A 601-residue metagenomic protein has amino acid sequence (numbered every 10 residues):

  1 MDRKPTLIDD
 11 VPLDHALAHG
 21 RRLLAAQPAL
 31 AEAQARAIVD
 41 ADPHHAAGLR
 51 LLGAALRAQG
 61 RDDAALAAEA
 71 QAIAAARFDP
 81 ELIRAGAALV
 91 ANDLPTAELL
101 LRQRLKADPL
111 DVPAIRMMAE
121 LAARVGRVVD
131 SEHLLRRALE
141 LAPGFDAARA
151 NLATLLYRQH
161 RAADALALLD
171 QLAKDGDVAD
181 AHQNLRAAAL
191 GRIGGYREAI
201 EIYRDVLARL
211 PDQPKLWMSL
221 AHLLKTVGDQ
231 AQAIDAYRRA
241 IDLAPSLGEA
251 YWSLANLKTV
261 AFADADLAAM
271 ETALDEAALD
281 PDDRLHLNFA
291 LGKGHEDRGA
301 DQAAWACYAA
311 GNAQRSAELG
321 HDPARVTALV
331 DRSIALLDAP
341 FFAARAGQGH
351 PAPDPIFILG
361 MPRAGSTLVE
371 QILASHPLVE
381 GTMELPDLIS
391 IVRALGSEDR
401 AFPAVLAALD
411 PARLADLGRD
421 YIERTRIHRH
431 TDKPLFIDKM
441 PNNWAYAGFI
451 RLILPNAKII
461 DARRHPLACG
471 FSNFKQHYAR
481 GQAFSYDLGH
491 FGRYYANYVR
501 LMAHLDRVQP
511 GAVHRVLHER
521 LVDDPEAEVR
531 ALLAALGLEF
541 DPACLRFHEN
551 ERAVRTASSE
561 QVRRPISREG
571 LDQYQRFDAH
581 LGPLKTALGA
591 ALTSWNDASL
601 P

Functional and structural regions predicted by a protein language model:
M1-H430: Alpha-helical solenoid repeat scaffolds of the TPR/TPR-like class and their adjacent stem/linker regions that mediate
I193, V227, R239-I241, V379-T382 (+4 more regions): PAPS-dependent sulfotransferase catalytic domain
